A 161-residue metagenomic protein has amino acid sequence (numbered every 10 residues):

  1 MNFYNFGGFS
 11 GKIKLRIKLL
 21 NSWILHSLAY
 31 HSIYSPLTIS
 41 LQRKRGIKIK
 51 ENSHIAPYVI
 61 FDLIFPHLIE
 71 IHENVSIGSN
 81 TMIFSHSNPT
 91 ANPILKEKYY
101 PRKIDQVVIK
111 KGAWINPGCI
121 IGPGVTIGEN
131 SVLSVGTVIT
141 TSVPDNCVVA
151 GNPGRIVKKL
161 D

Functional and structural regions predicted by a protein language model:
M1-G46, N74, S87-N92, G112 (+2 more regions): Terminal amphipathic alpha-helical/low-complexity segments used for targeting or macromolecular assembly
I39, A56-I127, N152-P153, K159-D161: Flexible, glycine/small-residue-enriched loop-and-beta-strand segment within the central core of proteins
G46-K48, Q106-V107: Surface-exposed loop/turn motifs in large extracellular/passenger domains
I49, H54-A56: Short N-terminal targeting/anchoring amphipathic segment
N88, T126, T137-V138, P144: Flexible glycine-rich beta->alpha loop in the catalytic core of nucleotide-sugar glycosyltransferases
P144-D145, A150-P153: Acidic, glycine-centered active-site loop in nucleotide-sugar glycosyltransferases
